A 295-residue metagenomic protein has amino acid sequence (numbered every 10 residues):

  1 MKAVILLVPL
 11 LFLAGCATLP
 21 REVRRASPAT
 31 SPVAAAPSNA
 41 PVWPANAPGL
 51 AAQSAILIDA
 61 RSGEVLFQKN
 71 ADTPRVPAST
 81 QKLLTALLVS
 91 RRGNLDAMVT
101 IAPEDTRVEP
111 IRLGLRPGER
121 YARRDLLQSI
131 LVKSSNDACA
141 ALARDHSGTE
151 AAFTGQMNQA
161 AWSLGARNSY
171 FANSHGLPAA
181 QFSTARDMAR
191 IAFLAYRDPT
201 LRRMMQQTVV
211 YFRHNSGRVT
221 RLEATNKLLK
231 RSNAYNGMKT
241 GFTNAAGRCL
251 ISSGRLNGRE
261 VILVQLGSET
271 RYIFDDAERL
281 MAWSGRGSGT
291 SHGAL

Functional and structural regions predicted by a protein language model:
M1-I5: Positively charged n-region of N-terminal signal peptides that target proteins for export
L13-G15: C-terminal motif of bacterial Sec signal peptides marking the signal peptidase cleavage site
L19-P32, P37-A52, R123-R124, T149-L295: Penicillin-recognizing serine hydrolase domain
S62-G63, V76-T100, M188: Active-site SXXK
R91-E104, T200-Q207: Short, well-structured active-site flanking segments
A102-P117, M157-Y170: Active-site helix/loop module of the DD-peptidase/beta-lactamase fold, centered on the serine-lysine SxxK catalytic
E109-A140, L222-G237: Conserved catalytic neighborhood of penicillin-recognizing serine enzymes
